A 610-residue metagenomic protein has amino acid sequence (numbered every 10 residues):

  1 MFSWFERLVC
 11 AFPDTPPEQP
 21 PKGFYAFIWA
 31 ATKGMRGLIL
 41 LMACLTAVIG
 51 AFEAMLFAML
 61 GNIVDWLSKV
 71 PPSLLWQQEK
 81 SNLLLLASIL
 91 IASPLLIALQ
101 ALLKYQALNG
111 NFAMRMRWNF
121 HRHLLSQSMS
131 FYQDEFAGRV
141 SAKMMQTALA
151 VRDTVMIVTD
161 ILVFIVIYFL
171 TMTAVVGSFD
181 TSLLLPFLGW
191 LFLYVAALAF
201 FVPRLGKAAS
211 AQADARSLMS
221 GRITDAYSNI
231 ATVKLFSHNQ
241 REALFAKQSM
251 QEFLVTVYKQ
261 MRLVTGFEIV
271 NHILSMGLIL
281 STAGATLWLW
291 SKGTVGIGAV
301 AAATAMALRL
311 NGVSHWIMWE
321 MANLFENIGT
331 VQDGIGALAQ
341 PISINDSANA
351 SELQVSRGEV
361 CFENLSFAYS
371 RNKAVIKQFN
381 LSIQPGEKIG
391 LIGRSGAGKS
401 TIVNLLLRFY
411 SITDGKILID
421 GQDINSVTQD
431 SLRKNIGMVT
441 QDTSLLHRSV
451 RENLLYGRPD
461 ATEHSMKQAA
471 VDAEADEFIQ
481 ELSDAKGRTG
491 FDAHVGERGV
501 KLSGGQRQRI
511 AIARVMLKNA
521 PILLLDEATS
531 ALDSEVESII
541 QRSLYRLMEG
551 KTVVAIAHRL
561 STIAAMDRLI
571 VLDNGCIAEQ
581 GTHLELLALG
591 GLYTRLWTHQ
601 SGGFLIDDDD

Functional and structural regions predicted by a protein language model:
M1-E53, S68-L86, Q100-N109, R122 (+8 more regions): Membrane-integrated ABC transporters
C10-P21, F52-D65, I89-A137, S141 (+11 more regions): Juxtamembrane helix-loop junctions of ABC transporter transmembrane domains
K33-G34, M129-S130, Q146-V155, T159 (+8 more regions): An intracellular "coupling" helix at the cytosolic face of ABC transporter transmembrane type-1 domains
G34, L38-V48, A92, D160-A211 (+2 more regions): Transmembrane helices of ABC transporter permease
G37-A58, N62, N82, L86 (+6 more regions): Alpha-helical segments in transporter systems
K69-V70, V175-F192, L263-Q332, L338: Helix-loop-helix
L124, A246, F362-N364: Conserved catalytic Walker-motif region of ABC-type ATPase nucleotide-binding domains
L353-D610: ABC-type nucleotide-binding domain
